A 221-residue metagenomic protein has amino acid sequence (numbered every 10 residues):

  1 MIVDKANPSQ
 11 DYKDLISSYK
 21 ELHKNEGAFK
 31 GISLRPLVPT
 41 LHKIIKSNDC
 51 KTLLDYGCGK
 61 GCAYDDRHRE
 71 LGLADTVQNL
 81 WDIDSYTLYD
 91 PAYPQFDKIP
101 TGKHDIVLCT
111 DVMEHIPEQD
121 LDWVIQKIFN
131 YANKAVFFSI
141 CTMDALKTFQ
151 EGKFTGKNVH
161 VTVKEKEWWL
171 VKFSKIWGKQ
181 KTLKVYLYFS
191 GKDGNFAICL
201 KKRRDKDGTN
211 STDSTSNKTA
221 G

Functional and structural regions predicted by a protein language model:
M1-H104, D122-I125, Y131, T142-L146 (+2 more regions): Conserved N-terminal segment of class I S-adenosyl-L-methionine
L108: A conserved beta-strand element that flanks and buttresses the S-adenosyl-L-methionine
V112-H115: Hydrophobic adenine-recognition pocket in adenosine-nucleotide-binding enzymes
P117-L121: Short N-terminal helix/helix-N-cap motif within the alpha/beta-hydrolase-1
K134: Short glycine-/polar-rich loops that comprise or flank the Walker A/P-loop and associated switch/sensor motifs
F138-I140: Acidic carboxylate diad motif detector
